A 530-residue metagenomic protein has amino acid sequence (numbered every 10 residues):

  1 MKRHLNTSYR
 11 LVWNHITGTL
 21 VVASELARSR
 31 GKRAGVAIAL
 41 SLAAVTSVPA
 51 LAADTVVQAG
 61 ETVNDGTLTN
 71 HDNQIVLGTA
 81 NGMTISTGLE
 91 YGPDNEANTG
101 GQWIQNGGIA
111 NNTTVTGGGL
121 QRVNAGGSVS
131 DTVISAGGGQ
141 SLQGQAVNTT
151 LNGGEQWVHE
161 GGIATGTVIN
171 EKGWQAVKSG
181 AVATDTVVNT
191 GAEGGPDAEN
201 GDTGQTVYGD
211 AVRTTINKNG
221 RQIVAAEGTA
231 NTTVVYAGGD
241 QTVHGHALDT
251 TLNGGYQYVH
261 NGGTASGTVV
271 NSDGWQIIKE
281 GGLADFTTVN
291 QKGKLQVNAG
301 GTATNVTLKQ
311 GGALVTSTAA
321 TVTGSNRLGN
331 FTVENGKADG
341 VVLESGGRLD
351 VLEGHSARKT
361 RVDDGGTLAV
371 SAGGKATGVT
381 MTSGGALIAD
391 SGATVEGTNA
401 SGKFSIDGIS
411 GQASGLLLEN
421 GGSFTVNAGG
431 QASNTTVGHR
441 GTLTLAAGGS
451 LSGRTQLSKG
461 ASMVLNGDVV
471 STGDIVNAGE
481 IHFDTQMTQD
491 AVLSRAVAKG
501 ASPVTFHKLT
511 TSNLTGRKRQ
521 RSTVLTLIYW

Functional and structural regions predicted by a protein language model:
M1-W530: Long, low-complexity, polar and repeat-rich extracellular regions of very large Gram-negative surface proteins
